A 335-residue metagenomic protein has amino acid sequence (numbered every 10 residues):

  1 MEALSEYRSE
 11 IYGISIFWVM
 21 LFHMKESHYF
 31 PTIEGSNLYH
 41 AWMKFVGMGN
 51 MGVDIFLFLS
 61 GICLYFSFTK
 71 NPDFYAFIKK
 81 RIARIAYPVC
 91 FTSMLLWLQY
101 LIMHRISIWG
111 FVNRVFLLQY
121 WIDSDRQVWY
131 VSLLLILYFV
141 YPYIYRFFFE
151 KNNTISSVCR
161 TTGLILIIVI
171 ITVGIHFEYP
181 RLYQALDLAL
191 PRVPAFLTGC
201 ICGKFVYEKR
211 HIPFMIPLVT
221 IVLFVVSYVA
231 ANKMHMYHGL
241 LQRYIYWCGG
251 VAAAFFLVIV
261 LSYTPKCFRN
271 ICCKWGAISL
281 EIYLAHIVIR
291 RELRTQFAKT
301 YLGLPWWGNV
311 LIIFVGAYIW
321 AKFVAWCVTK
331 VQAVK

Functional and structural regions predicted by a protein language model:
M1-V169, I212, F268, K274-E281 (+1 more regions): Membrane-cytosol interface segments of multi-pass membrane proteins, especially ER/Golgi lipid-handling enzymes
F17-M24, V115-Q119, T162-E178, T220-M234 (+1 more regions): Aromatic-anchored segments of alpha-helical transmembrane domains
E178, Q184-E281, V288-V310: Alpha-helical transmembrane segments and terminal signal-anchor/GPI-anchor hydrophobic tails, characterized by long
